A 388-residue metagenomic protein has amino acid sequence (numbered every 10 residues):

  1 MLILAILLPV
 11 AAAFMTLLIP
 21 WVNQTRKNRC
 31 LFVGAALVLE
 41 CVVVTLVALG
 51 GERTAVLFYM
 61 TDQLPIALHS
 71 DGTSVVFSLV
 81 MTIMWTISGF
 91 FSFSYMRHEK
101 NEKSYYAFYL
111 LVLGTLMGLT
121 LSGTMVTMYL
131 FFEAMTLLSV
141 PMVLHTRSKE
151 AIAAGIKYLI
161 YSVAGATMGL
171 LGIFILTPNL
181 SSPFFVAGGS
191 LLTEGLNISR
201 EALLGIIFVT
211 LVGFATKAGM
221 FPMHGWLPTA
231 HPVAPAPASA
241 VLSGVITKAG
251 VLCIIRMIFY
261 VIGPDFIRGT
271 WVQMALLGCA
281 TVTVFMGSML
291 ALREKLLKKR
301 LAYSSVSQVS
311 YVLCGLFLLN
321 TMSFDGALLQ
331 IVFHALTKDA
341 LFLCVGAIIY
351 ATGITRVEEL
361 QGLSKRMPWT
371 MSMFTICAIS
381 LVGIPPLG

Functional and structural regions predicted by a protein language model:
M1-L4, A11-A107, V186-S190: Transmembrane helix-loop-helix hairpins at membrane boundaries of multipass inner-membrane proteins
A5-I6, T16-L17, A218, H224: Hydrophobic alpha-helical transmembrane segments of integral membrane proteins, especially lipid-exposed positions
I87-R97, K103, L113-V126, L138-G388: Hydrophobic transmembrane alpha-helices and their helix-loop junctions in integral membrane proteins
F108-V112: Mid-membrane cores of alpha-helical transmembrane segments in multi-pass membrane proteins, especially transporters
E133: Short phosphate-coordinating micro-motif centered on Lys-Gly-acidic
